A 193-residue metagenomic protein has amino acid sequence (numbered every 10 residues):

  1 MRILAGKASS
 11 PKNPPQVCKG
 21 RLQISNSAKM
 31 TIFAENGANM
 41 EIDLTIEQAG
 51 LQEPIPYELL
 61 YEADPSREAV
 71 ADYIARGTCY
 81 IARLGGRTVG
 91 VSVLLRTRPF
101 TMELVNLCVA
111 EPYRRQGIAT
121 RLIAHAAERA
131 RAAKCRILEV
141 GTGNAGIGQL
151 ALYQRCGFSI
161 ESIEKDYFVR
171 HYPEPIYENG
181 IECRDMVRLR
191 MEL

Functional and structural regions predicted by a protein language model:
R21-L51, V187, L193: Conserved N-terminal entry element of GNAT/NAT acetyltransferase domains
E41-E111, I123-A124, E192: Acetyl-CoA-dependent GNAT
L107-R115, T142-N144: A short, internal acetyl-CoA/4′-phosphopantetheine-binding micro-motif in the GNAT/acyltransferase core
R115-E128, R155: Conserved acetyl-CoA-binding loop-helix of GNAT-fold acetyltransferases
A130-T142: Conserved GNAT acetyl-CoA-binding A-motif
V140-L150, K165-H171: Conserved beta-strand-loop-alpha-helix junction that forms the acyl-donor binding cleft
Q154-S162: Conserved acetyl-CoA-binding loop of GNAT-fold acetyltransferases
